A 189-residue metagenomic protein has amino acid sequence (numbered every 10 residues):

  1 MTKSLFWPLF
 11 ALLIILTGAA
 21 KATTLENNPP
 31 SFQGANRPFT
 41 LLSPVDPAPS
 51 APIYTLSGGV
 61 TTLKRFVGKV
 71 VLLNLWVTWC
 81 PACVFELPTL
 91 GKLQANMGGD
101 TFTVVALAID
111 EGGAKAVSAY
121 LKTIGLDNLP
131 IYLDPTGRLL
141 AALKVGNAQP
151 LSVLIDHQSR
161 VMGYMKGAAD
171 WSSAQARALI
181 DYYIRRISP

Functional and structural regions predicted by a protein language model:
M1-S50, P189: N-terminal targeting signals for export/organelle localization
A48-P49, V71, Q149-L151: Short loop/turn microsegments at loop-to-beta-strand junctions
L56-S57, F66, P135, H157: Short, ordered coil/turn segments that flank beta-strands lining enzyme active or ligand-binding pockets
T61-V84: Short active-site neighborhood of thiol/selenol oxidoreductases, capturing the structured segment around
V67-K69, G99, L126-N128: Active-site acidic short loop of glycosyltransferases
F85-I124, P135-A142: Structural microenvironment flanking redox-active thiols in thiol-disulfide oxidoreductases
K122-N128, D134-Y182: Thiol/disulfide oxidoreductase modules built on the thioredoxin-like
Y182-P189: Generic C-terminal helix-cap and adjacent flexible tail
